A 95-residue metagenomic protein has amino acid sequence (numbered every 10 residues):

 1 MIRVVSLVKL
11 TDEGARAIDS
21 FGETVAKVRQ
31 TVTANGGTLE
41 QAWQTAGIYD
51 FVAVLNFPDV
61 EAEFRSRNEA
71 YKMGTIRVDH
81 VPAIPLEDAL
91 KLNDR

Functional and structural regions predicted by a protein language model:
M1-A34, T38-E40, Q44-Y49, I84-R95: Short S/T/G/P-rich N-terminal loop/turn motif that feeds into the first structured element of a domain
R3, V52, S66-E69: Generic alpha-helical hydrophobic packing signal
K9, V54-N56: Short hydrophobic/aromatic beta-strand micro-patches that form the beta-sheet surface supporting nucleotide- or nucleic
F57-E87: An amphipathic, aromatic/His-enriched active-site/gating alpha helix that lines ligand/cofactor pockets
